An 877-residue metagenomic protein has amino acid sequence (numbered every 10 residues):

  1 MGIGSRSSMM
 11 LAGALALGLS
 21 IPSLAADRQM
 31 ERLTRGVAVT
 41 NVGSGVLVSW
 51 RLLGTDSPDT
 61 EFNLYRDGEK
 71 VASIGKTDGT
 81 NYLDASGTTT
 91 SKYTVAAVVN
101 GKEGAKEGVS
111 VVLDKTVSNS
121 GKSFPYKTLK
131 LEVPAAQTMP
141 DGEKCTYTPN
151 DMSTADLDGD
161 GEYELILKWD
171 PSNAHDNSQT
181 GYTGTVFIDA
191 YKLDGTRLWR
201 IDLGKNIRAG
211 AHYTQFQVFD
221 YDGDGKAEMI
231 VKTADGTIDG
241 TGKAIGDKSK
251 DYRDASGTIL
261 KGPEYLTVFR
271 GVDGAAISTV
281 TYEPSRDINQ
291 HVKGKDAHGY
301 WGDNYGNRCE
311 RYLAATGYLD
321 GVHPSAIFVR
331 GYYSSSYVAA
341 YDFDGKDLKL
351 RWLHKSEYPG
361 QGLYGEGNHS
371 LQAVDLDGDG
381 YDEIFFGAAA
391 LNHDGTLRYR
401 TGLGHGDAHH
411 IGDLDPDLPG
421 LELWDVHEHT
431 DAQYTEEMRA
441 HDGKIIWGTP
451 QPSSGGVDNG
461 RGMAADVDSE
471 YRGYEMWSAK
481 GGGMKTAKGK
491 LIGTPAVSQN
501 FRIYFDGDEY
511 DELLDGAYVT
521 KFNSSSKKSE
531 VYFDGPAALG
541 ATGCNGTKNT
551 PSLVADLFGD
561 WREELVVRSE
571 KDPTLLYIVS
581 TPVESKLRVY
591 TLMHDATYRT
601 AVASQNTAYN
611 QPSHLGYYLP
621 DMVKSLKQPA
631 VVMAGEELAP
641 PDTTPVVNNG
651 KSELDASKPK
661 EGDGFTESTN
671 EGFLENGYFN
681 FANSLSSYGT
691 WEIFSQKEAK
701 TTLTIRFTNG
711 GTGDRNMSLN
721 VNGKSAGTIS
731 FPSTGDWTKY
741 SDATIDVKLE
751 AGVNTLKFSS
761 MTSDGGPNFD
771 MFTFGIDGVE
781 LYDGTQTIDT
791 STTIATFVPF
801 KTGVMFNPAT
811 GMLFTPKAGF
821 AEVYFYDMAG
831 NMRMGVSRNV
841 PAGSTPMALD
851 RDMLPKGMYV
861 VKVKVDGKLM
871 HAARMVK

Functional and structural regions predicted by a protein language model:
M30-T34, L52, T77-T643, V721: Beta-propeller-forming repeat regions
R35, S44-V48, G689, T701-L703 (+1 more regions): Structural beta-strand segments of beta-rich domains
L53-Y65, F820-A821: Solvent-exposed loop/turn segments flanking beta-strands in beta-repeat/beta-sandwich domains
A85-T90, K748-E750, R851-K856: Surface-exposed, short loops/turns at beta-strand junctions within beta-sandwich domains
V186, Y191, A639-D789: Extracytoplasmic
I788-A818, F825-R833, P855-K856, R874-K877: Surface-exposed, proline-anchored Ser/Thr-rich loop/turn motifs
A795, G835-S837, A848, D852-K877: C-terminal tail/sorting-segment detector
